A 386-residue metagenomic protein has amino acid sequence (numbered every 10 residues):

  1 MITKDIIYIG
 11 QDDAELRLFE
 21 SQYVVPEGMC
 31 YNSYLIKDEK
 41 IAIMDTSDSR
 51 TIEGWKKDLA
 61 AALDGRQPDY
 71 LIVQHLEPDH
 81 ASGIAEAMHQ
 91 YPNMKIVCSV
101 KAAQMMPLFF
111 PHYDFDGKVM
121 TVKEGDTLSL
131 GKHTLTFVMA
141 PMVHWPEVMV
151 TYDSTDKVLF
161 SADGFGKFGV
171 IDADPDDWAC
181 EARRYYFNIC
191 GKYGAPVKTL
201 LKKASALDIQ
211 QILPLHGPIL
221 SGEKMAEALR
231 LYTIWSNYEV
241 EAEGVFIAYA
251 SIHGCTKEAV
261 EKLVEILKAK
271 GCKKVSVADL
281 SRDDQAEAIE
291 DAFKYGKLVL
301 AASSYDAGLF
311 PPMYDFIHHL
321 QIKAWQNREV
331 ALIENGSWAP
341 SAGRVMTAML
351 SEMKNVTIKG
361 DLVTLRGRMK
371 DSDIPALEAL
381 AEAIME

Functional and structural regions predicted by a protein language model:
M1-K4, C98-V148, Y193-L201: Metallo-beta-lactamase
I2-L59, V150-D153, K157-S161, T256: Conserved beta-strand hairpin/beta-sheet module of binuclear metal-dependent hydrolase folds, prominently
K40-A42, Y70, H133, K157-F160 (+3 more regions): Structural motif
M44-T46, P68-L76, I96-S99, L159-A162 (+1 more regions): Active-site neighborhood of phospho(di)ester-bond hydrolases with catalytic His/Asp-centered motifs
R50-V97: Active-site metal-binding motif and surrounding structural segment of the metallo-beta-lactamase
H144, V148, G164-K192, W235-E241: Active-site-proximal loop/helix segment associated with metal-binding centers of metalloenzymes
I171-I212, H216-I219, K262-A278, A288-E386: FMN-binding flavodoxin-like domain, especially the glycine-rich phosphate-binding loop
G217-A242: Terminal amphipathic helices with adjacent charged low-complexity linkers/tails
